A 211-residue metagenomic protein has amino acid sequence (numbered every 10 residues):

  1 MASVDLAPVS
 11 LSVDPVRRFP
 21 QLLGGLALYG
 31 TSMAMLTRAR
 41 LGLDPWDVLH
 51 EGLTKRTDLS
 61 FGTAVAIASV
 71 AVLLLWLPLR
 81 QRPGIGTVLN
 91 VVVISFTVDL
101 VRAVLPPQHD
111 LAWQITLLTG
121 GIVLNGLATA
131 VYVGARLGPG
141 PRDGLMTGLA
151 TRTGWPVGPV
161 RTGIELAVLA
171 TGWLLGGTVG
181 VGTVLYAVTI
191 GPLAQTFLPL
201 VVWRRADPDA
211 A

Functional and structural regions predicted by a protein language model:
M1-A211: Core subunits and conserved enzymes of cellular information-processing and envelope-translocation systems across
